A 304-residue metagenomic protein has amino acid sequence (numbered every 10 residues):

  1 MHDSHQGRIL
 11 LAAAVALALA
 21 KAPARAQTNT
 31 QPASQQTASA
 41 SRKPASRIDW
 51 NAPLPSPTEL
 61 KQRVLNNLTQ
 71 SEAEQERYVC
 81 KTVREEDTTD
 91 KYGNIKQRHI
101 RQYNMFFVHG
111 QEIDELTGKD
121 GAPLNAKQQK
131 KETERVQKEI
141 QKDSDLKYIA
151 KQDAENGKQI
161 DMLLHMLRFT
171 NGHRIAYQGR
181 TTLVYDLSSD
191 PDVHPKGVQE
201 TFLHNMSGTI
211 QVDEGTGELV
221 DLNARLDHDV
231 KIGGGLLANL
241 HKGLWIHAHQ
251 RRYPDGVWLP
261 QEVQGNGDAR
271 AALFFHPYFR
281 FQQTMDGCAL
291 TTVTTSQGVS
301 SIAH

Functional and structural regions predicted by a protein language model:
H2-L11: Bacterial N-terminal signal peptides that target proteins for export
L10-A20: Bacterial N-terminal signal peptides
A22-A26: Sec/Tat signal peptide C-region and signal peptidase I cleavage site
Q27-M206, G215-V220, R225-L244, H249-P260 (+1 more regions): Structured extracytoplasmic
I210-Q211: A residue-level detector for well-ordered beta-strand positions
